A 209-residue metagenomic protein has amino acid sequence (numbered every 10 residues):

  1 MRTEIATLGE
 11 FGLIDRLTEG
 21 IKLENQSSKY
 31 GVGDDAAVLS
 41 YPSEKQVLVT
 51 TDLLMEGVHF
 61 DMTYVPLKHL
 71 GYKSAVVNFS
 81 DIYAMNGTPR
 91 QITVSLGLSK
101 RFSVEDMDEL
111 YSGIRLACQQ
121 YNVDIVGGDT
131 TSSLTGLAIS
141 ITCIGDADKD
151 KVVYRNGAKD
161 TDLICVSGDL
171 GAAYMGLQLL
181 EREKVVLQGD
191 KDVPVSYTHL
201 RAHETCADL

Functional and structural regions predicted by a protein language model:
M1-P66, V94: Extreme N-terminal cap/leader segments of soluble proteins
G33, V65-H69, K73, E105 (+1 more regions): Residues at secondary-structure transition points
V38, N78, N86, I125 (+1 more regions): Residue-level signal for inorganic ion chemistry
L54, P89-V185: Glycine-rich anion-binding loops of enzyme active sites
L67-Q91, S112-Q120: Small-aliphatic-rich amphipathic alpha-helix that forms the alpha element of a beta-alpha
K191-R201: Polyanion-binding loop/helix "lid" in catalytic or ligand-binding cores
H199-A202, C206-L209: Single conserved hydrophobic/aromatic residue that forms the stacking wall/gate of nucleotide- or nucleobase-binding
